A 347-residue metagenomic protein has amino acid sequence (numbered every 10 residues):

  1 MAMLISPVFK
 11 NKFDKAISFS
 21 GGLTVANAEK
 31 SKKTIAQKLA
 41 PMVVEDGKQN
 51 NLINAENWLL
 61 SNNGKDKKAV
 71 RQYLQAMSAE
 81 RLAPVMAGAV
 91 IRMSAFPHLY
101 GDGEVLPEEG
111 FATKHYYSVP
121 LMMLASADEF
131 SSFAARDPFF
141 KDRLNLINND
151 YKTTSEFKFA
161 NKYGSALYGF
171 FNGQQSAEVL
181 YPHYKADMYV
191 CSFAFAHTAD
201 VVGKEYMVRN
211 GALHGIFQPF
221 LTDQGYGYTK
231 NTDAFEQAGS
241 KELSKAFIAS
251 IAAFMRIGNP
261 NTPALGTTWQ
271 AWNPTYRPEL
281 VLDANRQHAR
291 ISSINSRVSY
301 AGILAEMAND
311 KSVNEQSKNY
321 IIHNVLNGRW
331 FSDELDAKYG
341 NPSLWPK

Functional and structural regions predicted by a protein language model:
A2, L39, G47, A95 (+5 more regions): C-terminal His-loop and adjacent cap/lid subdomain of alpha/beta-hydrolase
A2-I5, K10, K15, F19-F140 (+1 more regions): Substrate-access "cap/lid" subdomains that shape and gate the entrance to catalytic or ligand-binding pockets
D14-S18, Q49-N54, T153-E156, A196 (+1 more regions): Short acidic (Asp/Glu) and glycine-rich catalytic loops that position anionic groups and cofactors
K65, F159-G164, N231-A238: Short coil/turn segments at secondary-structure junctions
A135-L144, K204-N210: Short, surface-exposed, charged loop/turn segments at secondary-structure junctions
D137-K162: A solvent-exposed, charged loop/short amphipathic helix patch at secondary-structure junctions
P182-K347: Mobile gating loops/cap/lid regions near enzyme active sites that modulate substrate access
